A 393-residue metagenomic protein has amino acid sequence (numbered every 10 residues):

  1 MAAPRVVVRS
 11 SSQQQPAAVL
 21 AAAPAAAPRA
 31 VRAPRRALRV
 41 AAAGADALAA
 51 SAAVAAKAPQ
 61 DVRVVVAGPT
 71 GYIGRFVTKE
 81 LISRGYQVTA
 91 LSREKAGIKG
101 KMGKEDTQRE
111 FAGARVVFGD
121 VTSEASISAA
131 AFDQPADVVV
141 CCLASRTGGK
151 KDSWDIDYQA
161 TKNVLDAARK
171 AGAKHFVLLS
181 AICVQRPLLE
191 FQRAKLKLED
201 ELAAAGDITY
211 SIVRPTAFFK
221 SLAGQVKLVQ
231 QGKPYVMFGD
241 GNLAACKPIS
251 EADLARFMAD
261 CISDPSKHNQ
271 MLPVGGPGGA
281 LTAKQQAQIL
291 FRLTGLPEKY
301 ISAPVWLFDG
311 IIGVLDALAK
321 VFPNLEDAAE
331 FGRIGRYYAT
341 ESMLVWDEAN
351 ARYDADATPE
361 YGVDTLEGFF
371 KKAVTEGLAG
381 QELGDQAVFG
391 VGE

Functional and structural regions predicted by a protein language model:
M1-A37: N-terminal chloroplast transit peptides
L20-P24, P28, G44-K57: Long, low-complexity intrinsically disordered segments that are proline/alanine-rich with interleaved serine/threonine
L48-A114, T122-A125, A129-F132, A171-K174 (+4 more regions): Oxidoreductase cofactor-interface core, primarily capturing Rossmann-like NAD(P)-dependent enzymes
G119: Cofactor-binding loops of NAD(P)H-dependent oxidoreductases, dominated by short-chain dehydrogenase/reductases
S128, Y158, K162-L165, E251-A259 (+1 more regions): Short, amphipathic alpha-helical "lid/cap" segments that border enzyme active or binding sites
A130-C142, R146-F176, R193-E201: NAD(P)-cofactor binding segment of oxidoreductase domains
A181: Residue(s) in the substrate-gating loop at a strand-loop-helix junction that position the organic substrate next
W306-E393: A hydrophobic C-terminal alpha-helical subdomain
